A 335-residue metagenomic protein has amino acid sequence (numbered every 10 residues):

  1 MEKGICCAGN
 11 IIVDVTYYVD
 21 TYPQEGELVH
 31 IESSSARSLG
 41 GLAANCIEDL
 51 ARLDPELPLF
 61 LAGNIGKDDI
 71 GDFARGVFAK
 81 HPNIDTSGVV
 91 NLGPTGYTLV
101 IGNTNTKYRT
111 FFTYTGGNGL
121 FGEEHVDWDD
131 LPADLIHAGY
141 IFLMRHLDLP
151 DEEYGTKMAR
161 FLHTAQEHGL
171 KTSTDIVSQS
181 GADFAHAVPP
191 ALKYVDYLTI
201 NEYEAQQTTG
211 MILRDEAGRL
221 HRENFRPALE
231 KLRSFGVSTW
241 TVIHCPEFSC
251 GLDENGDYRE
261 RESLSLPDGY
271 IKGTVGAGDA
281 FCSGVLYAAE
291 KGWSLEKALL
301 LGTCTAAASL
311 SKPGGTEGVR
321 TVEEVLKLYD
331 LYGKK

Functional and structural regions predicted by a protein language model:
M1-K80, T106-Y108, F121, Y270-T274 (+1 more regions): Glycine-rich phosphate/adenosyl-contacting loop at the front of the ribokinase-like
M1-T16, D72-V90, I101-E260, L264-P267 (+1 more regions): Ribokinase/PfkB-type carbohydrate-kinase core domain
R37-A44, D68, E152-G155, R222 (+5 more regions): Electropositive phosphate-/nucleotide-binding environments in soluble metabolic enzymes
E48, Q206-G210, I271-L295, L299: Short, small-residue alpha-helix embedded
E56-F60, D257, A288-G302: Phosphate-handling active-site elements
G93-G96: Short, basic and Ser/Thr-rich N-terminal targeting/leader segments
A308-E317: Short arginine-rich
